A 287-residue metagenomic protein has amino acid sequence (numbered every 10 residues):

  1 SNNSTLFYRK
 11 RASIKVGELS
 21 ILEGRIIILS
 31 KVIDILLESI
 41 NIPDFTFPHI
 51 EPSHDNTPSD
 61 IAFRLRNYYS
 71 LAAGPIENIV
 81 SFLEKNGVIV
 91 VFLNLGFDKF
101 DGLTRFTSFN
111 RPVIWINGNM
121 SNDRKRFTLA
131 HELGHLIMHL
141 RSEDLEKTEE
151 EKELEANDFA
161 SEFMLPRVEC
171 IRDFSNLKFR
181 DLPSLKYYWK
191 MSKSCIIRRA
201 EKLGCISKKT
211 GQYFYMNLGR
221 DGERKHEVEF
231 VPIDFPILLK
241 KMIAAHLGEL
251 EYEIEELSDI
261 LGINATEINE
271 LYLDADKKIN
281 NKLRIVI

Functional and structural regions predicted by a protein language model:
S1-I287: Active-site hotspot residues in diverse enzymes, especially metal/ion-binding acidic/histidine motifs
